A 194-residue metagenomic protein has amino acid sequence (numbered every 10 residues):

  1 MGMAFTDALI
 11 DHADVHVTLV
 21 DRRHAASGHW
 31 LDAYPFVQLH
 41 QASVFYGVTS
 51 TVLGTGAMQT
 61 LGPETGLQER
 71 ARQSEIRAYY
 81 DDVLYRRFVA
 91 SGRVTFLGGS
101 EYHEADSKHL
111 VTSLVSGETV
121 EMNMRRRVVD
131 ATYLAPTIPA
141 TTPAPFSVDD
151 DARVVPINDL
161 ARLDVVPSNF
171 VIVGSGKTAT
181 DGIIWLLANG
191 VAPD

Functional and structural regions predicted by a protein language model:
M1-M3, R22, V173-G176: Glycine-rich Rossmann-fold phosphate-binding loop(s) that bind the pyrophosphate of adenine dinucleotide cofactors
F5, L9, W185-L186: Aromatic pocket-lining residues of Rossmann-like dinucleotide-binding sites
D11-H16, A188-P193: Conserved S-adenosyl-L-methionine
V15, R126-R127, P167-F170: Nucleotide donor/acceptor-binding cores
L19: Conserved SAM-binding motif I beta-strand of class I
R22-Y79, D194: Glycine-rich active-site loop/strand segments that organize a redox cofactor
Q59-I138: Feature captures the FAD/FMN-dependent oxidoreductase FAD-binding
G66, R72, T132-G190: Glycine-rich dinucleotide-binding loop and its adjacent helix/turn
